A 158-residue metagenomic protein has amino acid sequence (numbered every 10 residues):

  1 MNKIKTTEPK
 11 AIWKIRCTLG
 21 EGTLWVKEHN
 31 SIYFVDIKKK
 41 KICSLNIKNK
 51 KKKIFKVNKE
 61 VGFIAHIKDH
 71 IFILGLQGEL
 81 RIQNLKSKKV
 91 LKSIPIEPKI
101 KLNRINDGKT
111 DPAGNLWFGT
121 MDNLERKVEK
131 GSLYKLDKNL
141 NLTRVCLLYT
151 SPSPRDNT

Functional and structural regions predicted by a protein language model:
I12-R16, I54-N58, I94-I100, V145-L148: Surface loop/turn motifs at the tips and blade-to-blade linkers of beta-strand repeat domains
L19, E60, R104, E129 (+1 more regions): Beta-rich catalytic cores
V26-E28, I67-D69, T110-P112: Residue-level detector of Asp-centered blade-edge/turn motifs that repeat once per structural unit in beta-propeller
S31-Y33, I71-I73, W117: Conserved beta-propeller blade signature
K41-C43, E79, S132-Y134: A short loop-to-beta-strand structural motif that recurs across blades of beta-propeller domains
K51-Q77, S93-E97: Blade-loop segments of beta-propeller domains
Y149-T158: Single conserved hydrophobic/aromatic residue that forms the stacking wall/gate of nucleotide- or nucleobase-binding
